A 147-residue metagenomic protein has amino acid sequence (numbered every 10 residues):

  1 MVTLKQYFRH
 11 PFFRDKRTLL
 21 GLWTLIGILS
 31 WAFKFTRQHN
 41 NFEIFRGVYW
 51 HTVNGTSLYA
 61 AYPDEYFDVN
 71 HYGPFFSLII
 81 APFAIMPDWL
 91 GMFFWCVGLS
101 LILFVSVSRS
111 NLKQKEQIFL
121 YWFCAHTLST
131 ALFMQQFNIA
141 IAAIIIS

Functional and structural regions predicted by a protein language model:
V2-T3, Y7, I144-S147: Hydrophobic alpha-helical segments of polytopic membrane proteins
L4-N111, T127: TM-lumen/periplasm interface segments of multi-pass membrane proteins, especially the first transmembrane helix
L20, F93, E116-Y121, A140: Hydrophobic alpha-helical transmembrane segments
H71, L132-I139: Replace "multi-pass membrane enzymes" with "multi-pass membrane proteins
W95-S100, W122, A142-I145: Hydrophobic core segments of alpha-helical transmembrane domains in multi-pass membrane proteins
K115-M134: Transmembrane and membrane-interface helices of multi-pass, inner-membrane envelope-modifying transferases
L128, A140-S147: Specific aromatic-rich, kink-prone transmembrane helix
